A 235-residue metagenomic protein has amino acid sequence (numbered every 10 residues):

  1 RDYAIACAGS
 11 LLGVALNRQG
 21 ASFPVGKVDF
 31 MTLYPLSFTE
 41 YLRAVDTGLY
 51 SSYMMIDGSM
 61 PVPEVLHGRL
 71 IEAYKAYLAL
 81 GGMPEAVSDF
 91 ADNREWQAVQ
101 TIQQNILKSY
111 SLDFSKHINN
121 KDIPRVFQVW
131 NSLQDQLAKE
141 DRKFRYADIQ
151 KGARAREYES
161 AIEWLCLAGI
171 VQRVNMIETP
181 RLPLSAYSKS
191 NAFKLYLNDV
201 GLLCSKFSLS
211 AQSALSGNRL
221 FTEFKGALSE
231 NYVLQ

Functional and structural regions predicted by a protein language model:
D2-C7: Loop/turn-to-beta-strand initiation segments
G9-S10, A15-A138: Interdomain motor-coupling "hinge/lid" segment immediately C-terminal to the ATP-binding subdomain of NTP-driven enzymes
V87-Q235: Accessory nucleic acid-recognition modules appended to NTPase machines
